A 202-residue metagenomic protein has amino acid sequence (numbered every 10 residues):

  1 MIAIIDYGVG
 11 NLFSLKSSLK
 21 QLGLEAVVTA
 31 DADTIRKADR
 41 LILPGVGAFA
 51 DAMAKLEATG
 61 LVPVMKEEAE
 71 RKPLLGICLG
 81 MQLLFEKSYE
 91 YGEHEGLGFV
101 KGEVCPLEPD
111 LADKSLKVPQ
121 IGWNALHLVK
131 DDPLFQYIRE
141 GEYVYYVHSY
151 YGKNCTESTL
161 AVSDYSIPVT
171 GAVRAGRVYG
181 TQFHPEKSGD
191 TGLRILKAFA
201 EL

Functional and structural regions predicted by a protein language model:
I2-L24, F183-K187: N-terminal beta1-alpha1 ligand-phosphate binding loop
Q21-V28, K55-T59, A125-V129, V162-D164: Short gly/ser/thr-rich secondary-structure transition/capping motifs
A26-K37: Short acidic low-complexity segments
T34-I35, E68, A172: Structural alpha-helical scaffold elements that stabilize or flank donor/cofactor-binding regions in carbohydrate
R36-G45: Short acidic/histidine-rich motifs immediately flanking catalytic phosphotransfer sites in two-component signaling
F49-Q120: Cysteine-nucleophile active-site neighborhood
E103-L202: Amide-donor transfer/coupling interface in amidating biosynthetic enzymes
